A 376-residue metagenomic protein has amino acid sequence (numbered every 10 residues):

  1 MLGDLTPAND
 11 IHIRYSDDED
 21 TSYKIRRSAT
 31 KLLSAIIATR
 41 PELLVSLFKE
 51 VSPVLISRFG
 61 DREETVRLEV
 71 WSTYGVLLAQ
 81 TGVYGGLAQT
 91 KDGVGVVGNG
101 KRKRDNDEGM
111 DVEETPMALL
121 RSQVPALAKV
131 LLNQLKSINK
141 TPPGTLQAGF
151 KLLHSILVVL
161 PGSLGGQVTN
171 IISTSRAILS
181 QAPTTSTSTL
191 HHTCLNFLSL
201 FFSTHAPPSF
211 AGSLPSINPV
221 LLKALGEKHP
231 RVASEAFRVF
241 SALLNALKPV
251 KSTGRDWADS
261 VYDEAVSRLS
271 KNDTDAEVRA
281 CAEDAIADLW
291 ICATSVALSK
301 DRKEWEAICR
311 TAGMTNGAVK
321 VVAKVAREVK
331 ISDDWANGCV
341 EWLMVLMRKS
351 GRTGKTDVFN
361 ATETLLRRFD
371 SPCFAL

Functional and structural regions predicted by a protein language model:
M1-L376: Karyopherin-beta/Importin-beta family HEAT-repeat alpha-solenoid scaffold
